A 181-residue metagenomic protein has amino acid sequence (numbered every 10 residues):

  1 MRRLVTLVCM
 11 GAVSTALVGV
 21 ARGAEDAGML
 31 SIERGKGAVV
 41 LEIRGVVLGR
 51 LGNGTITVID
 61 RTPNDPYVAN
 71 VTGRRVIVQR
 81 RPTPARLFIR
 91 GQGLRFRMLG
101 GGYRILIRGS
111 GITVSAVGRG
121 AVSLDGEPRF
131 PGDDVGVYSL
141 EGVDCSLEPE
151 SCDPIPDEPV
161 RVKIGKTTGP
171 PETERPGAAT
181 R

Functional and structural regions predicted by a protein language model:
M1-C9: Bacterial N-terminal signal peptides that target proteins for export
V5, V18-V20: Short hydrophobic transmembrane-like helices used for membrane targeting/insertion
V8-A16: Bacterial N-terminal signal peptides
V13, V20-G23: Terminal short linear interaction segments
R22-P66, L147, P154, E158-E172: N-terminal segment immediately downstream of the Sec signal-peptide cleavage site in secreted/extracellular proteins
G37-Y138: Predominantly extracellular/secreted and cell-surface proteins with exposed, flexible low-complexity segments
L124-R181: Edge beta-strand at a domain terminus
